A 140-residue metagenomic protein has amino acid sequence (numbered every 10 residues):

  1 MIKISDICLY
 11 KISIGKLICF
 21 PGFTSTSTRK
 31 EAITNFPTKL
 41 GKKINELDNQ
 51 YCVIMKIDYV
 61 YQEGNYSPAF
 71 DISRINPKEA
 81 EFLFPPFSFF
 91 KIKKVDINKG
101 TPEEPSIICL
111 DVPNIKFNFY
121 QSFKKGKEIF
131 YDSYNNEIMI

Functional and structural regions predicted by a protein language model:
M1-I140: Mono-ADP-ribosyltransferase
